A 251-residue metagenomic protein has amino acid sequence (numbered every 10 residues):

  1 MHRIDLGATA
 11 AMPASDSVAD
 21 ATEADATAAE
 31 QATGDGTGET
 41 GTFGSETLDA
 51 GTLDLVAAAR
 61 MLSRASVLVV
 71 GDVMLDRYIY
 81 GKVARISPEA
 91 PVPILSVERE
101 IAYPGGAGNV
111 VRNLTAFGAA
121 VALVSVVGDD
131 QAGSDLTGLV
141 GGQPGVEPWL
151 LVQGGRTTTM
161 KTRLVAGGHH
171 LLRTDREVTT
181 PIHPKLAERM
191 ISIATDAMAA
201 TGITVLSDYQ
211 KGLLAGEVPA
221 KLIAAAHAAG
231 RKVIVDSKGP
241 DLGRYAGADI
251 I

Functional and structural regions predicted by a protein language model:
M1-A84, R99-I251: Ribokinase/PfkB-type carbohydrate-kinase core domain
P91-E98: Divalent-cation-assisted or electrostatically stabilized phosphate/pyrophosphate-binding catalytic cores
